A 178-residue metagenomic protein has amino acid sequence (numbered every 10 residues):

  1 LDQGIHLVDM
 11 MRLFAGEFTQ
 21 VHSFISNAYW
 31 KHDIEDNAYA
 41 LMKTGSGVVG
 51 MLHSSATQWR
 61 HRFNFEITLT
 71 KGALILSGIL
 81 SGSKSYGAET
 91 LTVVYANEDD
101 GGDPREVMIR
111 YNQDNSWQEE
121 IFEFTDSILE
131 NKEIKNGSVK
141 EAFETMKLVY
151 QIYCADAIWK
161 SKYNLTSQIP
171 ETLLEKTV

Functional and structural regions predicted by a protein language model:
L1-D2, D9, N115, K140-E144: A generic "alpha-helical surface" signal
L1-N27, A40-V48: Oxidoreductase and adenylate-handling cofactor-binding alpha/beta cores
L7-V8, A88, Q118-T125, M146-V149: A general structural signal for well-ordered alpha-helical segments in protein cores
V8, I34-A38, V139, M146: Conserved glycosyltransferase catalytic-site signature
E17, T70-S77, V94, V149-W159: Phosphate/oxyanion-binding loops and surfaces in catalytic or ligand/nucleic-acid-binding neighborhoods
A28-E35, G45-I121, K135-S138: NAD(P)-dinucleotide binding in Rossmann-like oxidoreductases
G45, D126-V178: C-terminal helix-rich "cap/oligomerization" subdomain common to oxidoreductases
